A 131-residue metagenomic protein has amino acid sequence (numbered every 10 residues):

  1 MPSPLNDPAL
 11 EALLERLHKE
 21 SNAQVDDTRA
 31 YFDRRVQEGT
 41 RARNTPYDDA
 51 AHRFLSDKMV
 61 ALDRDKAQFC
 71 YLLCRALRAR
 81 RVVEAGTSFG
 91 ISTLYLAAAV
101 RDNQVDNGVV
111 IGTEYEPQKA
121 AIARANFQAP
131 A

Functional and structural regions predicted by a protein language model:
M1-A131: A short alpha-helical cap/connector motif
